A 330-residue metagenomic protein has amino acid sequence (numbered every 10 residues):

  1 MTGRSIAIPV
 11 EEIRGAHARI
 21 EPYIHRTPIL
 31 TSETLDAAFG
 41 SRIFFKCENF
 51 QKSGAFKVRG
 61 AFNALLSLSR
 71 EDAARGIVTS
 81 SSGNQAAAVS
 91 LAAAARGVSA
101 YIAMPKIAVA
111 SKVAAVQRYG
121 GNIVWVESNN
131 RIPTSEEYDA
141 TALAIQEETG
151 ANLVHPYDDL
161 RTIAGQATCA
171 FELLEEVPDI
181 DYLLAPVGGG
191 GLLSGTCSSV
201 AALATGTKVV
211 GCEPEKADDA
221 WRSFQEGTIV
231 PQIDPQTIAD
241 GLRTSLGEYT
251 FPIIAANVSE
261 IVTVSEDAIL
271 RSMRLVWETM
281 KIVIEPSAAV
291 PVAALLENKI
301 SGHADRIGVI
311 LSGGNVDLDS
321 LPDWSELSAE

Functional and structural regions predicted by a protein language model:
M1-E330: PLP-dependent amino-acid enzyme catalytic core
